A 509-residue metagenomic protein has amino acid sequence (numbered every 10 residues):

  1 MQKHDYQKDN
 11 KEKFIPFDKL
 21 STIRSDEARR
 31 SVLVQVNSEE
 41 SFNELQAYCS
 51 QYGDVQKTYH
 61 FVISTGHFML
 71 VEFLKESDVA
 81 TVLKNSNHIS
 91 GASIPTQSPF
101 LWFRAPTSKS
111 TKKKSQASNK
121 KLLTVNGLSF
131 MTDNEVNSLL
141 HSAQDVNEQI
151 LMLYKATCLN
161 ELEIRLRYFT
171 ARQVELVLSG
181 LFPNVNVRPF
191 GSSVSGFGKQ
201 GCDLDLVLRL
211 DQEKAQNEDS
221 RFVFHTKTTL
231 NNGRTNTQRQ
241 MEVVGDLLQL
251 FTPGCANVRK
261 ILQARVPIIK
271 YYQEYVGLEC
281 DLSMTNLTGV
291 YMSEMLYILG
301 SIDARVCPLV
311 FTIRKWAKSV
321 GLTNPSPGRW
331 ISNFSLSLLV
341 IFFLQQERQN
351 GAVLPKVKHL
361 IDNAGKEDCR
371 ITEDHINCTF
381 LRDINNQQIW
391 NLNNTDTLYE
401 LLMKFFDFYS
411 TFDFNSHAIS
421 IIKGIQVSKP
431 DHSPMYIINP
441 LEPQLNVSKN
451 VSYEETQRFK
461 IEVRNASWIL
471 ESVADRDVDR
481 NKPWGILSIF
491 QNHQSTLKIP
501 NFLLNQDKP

Functional and structural regions predicted by a protein language model:
M1-G201, L210-R239, K260: N-terminal regions immediately upstream of nucleotidyltransferase
P16, N43-E44, Q56-H60, A80-T81 (+9 more regions): Short, flexible/disordered secondary-structure transition segments
V36-E40, C49-G53, Y59-S64, E72-S77 (+25 more regions): Residues that form ligand- and interface-recognition hot spots within folded domains
Q46, S50, A171-S179, E242-Q249 (+4 more regions): Generic solvent-exposed, charged/amphipathic alpha-helical segments that serve as macromolecular interface scaffolds
I164, Y168, P327-W330, L392: Conserved phosphate/pyrophosphate-binding and hydrolysis machinery centered on Walker-type P-loop NTPases, extending
H225-T288, K318-S319, T323, P327-W330: Conserved catalytic core of two-metal-ion nucleotidyltransferases
S293-S332: Basic, alpha-helical interaction scaffolds
W330, L338, F342-P509: Pol beta-like nucleotidyltransferase catalytic core
